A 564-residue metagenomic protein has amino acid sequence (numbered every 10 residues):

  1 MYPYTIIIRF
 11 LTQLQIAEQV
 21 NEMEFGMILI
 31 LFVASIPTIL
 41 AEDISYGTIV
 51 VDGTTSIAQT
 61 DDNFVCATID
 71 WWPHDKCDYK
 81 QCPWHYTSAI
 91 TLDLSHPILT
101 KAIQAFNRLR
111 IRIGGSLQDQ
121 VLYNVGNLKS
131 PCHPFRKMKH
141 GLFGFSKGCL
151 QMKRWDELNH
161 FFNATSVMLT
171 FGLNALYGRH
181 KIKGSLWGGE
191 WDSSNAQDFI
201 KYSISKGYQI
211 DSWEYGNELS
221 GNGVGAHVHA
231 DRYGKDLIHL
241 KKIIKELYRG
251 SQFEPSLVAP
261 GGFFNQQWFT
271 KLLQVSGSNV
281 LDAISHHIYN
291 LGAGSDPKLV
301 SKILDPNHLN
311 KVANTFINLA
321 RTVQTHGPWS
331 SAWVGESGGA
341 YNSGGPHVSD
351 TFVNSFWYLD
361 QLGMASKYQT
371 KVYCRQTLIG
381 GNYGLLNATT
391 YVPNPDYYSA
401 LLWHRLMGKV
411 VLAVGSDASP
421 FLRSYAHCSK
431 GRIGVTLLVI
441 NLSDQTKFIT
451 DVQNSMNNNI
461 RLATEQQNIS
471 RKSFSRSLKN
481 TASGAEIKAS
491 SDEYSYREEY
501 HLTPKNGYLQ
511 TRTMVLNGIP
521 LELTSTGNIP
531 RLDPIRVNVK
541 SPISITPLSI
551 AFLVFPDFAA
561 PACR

Functional and structural regions predicted by a protein language model:
M1-F32, L40: Classical eukaryotic N-terminal signal peptides for Sec-dependent ER targeting/secretion, especially the positively
Y2-F10, Q15, G225, S295-D296 (+2 more regions): Intrinsic low-complexity, intrinsically disordered segments enriched in polar/basic residues
Y4-I6, Q15-A17, N21, Y289 (+3 more regions): Compositionally biased, intrinsically disordered low-complexity segments enriched in polar/proline residues
E24-A283, V312-G335, A340-R564: Non-catalytic accessory regions flanking glycosidase/transglycosidase catalytic cores in CAZymes
L219, G223-V228, H287-T315: Substrate-binding/catalytic cleft of secreted carbohydrate-active enzymes, primarily glycoside hydrolases
